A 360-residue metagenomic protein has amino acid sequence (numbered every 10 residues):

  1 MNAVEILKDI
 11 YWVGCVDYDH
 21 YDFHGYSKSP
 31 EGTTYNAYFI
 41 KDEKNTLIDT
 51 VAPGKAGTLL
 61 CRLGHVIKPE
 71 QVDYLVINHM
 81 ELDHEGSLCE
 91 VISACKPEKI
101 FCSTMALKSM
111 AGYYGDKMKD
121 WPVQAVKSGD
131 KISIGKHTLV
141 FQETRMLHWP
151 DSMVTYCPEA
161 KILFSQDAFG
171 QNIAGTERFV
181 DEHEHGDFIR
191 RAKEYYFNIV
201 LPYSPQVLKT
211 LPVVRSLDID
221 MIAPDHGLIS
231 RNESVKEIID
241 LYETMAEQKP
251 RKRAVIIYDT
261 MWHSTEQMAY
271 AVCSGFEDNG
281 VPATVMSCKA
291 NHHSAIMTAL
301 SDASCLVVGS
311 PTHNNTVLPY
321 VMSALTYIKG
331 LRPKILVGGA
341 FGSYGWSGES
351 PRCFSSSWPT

Functional and structural regions predicted by a protein language model:
A3-H65, V154-C157, K161-S165, T265: Conserved beta-strand hairpin/beta-sheet module of binuclear metal-dependent hydrolase folds, prominently
E5-K8, C102-S152, Y203-T210: Metallo-beta-lactamase
E43, G54-F101: Active-site metal-binding motif and surrounding structural segment of the metallo-beta-lactamase
I48-T50, V72-M80, I100-S103, L163-Q166 (+1 more regions): Active-site neighborhood of phospho(di)ester-bond hydrolases with catalytic His/Asp-centered motifs
P69, C157, M297-S301: A short, aliphatic-rich alpha-helical micro-motif
T138-P224, I229-E233: Metallo-beta-lactamase
Y270-T284, D302, P359-T360: Short helix-loop-beta junction
H292-T360: Helix-loop-strand module that forms the ligand-binding subsite of alpha/beta enzymes
